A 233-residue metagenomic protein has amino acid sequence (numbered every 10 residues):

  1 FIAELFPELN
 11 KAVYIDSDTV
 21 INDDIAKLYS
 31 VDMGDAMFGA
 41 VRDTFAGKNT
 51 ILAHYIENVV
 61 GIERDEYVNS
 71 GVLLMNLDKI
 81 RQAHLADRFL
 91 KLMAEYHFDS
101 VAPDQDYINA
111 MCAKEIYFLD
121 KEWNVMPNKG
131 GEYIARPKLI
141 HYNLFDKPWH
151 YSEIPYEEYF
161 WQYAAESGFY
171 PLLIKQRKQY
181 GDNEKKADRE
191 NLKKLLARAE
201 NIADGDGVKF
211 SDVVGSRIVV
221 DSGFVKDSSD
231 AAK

Functional and structural regions predicted by a protein language model:
F1-K48, L74-M75: GT-A fold catalytic core of metal-dependent nucleotide-sugar glycosyltransferases, centered on the diacidic
I2, V60-R64: A generic local secondary-structure boundary/capping motif
P7, Y14, M33, D65-Y67 (+2 more regions): A generic fold-level signal
D16-V20, T50-H54, Y96-F98, Y117-E122: A short linear-motif detector with a strong N-terminal bias
I25, I51, K129-G130: A short acidic (Asp/Glu
Y29, H54-Y55, D87-L92: Short, surface-exposed, charged loop/turn segments at secondary-structure junctions
G47-G61: Surface-exposed acidic, glycine/proline-enriched linker/cap segments that occur as 15-30-residue helix-coil
N69-S70, M75-K233: A glycosyltransferase accessory/donor-loop signature
